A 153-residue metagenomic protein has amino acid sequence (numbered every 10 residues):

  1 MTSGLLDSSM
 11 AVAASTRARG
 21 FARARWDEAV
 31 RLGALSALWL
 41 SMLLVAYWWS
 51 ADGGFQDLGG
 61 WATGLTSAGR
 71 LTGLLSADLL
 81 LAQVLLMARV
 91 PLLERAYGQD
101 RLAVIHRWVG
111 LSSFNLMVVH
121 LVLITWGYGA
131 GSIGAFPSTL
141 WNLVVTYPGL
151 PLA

Functional and structural regions predicted by a protein language model:
T2-A153: Membrane-embedded alpha-helical bundles that constitute the cytochrome b-like, heme-associated redox core of multi-pass
